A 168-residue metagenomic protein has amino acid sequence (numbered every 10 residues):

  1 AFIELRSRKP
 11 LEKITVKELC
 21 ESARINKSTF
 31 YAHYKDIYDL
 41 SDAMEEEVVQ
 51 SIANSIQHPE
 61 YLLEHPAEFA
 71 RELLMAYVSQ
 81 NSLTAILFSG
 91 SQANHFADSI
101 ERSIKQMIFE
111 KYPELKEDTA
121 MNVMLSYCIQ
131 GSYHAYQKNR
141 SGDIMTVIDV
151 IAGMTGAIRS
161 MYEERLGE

Functional and structural regions predicted by a protein language model:
A1-E168: Alpha-helical bundle regulatory/interaction domains
